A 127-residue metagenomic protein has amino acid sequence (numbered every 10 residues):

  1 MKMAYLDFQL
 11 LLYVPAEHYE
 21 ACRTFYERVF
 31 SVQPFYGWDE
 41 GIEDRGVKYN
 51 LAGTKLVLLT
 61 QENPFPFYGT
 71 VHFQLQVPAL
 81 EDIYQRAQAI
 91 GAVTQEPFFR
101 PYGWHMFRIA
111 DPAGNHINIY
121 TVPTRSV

Functional and structural regions predicted by a protein language model:
M1-L6, Q85, A89-V127: Vicinal oxygen chelate
M1-R23, G53, V71-F73, P123-V127: N-terminal beta-strand motif that seeds the catalytic metal site of vicinal oxygen chelate
D7-E17, V47-K48, N63-Q88, H105-A110 (+1 more regions): Vicinal oxygen chelate
L11, F30, N118: Short catalytic micro-motifs in class I SAM-dependent methyltransferases
Y26: Terminal peptide-recognition signature
S31-E40, A92-F98: Short secondary-structure junctions
Q33-G69, H116-P123: Conserved short beta-strand elements that form part of the metal-binding/catalytic scaffold of enzyme active sites
V57, E81-I83, V127: Residue-level signal for secondary-structure boundary sites
